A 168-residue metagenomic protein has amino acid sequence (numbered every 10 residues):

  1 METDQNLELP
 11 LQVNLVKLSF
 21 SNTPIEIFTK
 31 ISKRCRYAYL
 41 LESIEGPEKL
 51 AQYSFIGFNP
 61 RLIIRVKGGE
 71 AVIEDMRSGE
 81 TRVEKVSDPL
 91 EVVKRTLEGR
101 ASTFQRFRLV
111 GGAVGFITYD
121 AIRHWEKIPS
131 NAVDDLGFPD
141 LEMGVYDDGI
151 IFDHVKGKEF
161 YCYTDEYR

Functional and structural regions predicted by a protein language model:
M1-R168: Signature of the chorismate-utilizing enzyme
